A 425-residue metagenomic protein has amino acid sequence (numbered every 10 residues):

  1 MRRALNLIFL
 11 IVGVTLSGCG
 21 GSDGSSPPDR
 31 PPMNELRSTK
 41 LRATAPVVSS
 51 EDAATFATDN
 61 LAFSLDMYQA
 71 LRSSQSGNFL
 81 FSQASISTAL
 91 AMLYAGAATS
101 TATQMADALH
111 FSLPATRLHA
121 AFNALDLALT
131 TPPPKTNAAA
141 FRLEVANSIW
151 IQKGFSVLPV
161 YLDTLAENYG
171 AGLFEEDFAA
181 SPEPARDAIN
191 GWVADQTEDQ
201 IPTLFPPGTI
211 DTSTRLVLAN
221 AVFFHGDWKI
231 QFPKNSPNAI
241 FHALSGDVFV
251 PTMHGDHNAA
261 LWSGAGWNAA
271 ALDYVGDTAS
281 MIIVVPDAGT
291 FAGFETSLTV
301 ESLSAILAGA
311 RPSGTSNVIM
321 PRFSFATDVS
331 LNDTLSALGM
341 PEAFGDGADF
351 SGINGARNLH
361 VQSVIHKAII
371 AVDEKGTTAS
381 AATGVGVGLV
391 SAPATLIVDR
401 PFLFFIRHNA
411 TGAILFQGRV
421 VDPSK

Functional and structural regions predicted by a protein language model:
R2-L10: Sec-dependent signal peptide recognition, specifically the positively charged N-region followed immediately by
I11-A180, N409, V420, S424: Detector for small/aliphatic-rich hydrophobic stretches
N78, D247-F249, N317, I414-R419: Well-ordered beta-strand positions in beta-sheet-rich domains
M105-L109, F232-F241, A292-E301: Short Gly/aromatic-enriched secondary-structure transition segments
A115-G289, S304, A308-S391: Non-catalytic, conformational "gating/processing" segments within enzyme and secreted inhibitor domains
L218, N268-V284, A392-K425: Extended hydrophobic
T290-F291, I414: Short beta-strands and strand-coil junctions in structured, solvent-facing domains, enriched
L298-T299, G386-V387, V421: Short, solvent-exposed amphipathic alpha-helical segments in soluble enzyme and RNA/protein-processing domains
